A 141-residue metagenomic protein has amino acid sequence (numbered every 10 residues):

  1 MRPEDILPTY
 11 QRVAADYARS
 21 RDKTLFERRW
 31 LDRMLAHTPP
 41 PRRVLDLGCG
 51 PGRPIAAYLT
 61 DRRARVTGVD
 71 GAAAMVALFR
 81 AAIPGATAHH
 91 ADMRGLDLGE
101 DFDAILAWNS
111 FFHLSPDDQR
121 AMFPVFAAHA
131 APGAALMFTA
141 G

Functional and structural regions predicted by a protein language model:
M1-P39: Conserved class I S-adenosyl-L-methionine
P41-R43: Nucleotide donor/acceptor-binding cores
L45, P51-G95: Class I SAM-dependent methyltransferase SAM/SAH-binding core
L106-A107: A conserved beta-strand element that flanks and buttresses the S-adenosyl-L-methionine
S110: Hydrophobic adenine-recognition pocket in adenosine-nucleotide-binding enzymes
H113-L114: A short His-aromatic
R120-P132: A short glycine-rich, Lys/Arg-flanked "PGG" loop and its adjoining helix->strand segment in the class I
G133-A140: Conserved beta-strand signature within the Rossmann-like core of class I S-adenosyl-L-methionine
